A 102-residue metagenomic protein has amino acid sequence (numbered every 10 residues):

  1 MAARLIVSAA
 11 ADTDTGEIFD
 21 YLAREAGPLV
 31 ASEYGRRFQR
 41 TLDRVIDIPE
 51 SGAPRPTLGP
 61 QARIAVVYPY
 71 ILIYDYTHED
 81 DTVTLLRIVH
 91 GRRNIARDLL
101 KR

Functional and structural regions predicted by a protein language model:
M1-G35: Arg/Lys-rich, positively charged N-terminal/basic patches that mediate binding to nucleic acids
I6, V66, T84: Conserved beta-strand segments that form the floor/walls of ligand-binding pockets within enzyme and binding domains
T15, G35-L42, R92: Short amphipathic alpha-helical/adjacent loop interface patches that line ligand and macromolecule-binding sites
T15, L22, L42-V45, P49: Hydrophobic recognition helices of helix-based DNA-binding modules
E25-P28, V45, R92: Residues at alpha-helix boundaries and the short loops/turns that link adjacent helices
A31-S32, A53-R55, R97-D98: Short, hydrophobic secondary-structure boundary micro-motifs
Q39, I48-E79: Basic/aromatic recognition patch in beta-strand/loop cores that engages polyanionic ligands
D75-R102: Enriched for short, Lys/Arg-rich terminal
